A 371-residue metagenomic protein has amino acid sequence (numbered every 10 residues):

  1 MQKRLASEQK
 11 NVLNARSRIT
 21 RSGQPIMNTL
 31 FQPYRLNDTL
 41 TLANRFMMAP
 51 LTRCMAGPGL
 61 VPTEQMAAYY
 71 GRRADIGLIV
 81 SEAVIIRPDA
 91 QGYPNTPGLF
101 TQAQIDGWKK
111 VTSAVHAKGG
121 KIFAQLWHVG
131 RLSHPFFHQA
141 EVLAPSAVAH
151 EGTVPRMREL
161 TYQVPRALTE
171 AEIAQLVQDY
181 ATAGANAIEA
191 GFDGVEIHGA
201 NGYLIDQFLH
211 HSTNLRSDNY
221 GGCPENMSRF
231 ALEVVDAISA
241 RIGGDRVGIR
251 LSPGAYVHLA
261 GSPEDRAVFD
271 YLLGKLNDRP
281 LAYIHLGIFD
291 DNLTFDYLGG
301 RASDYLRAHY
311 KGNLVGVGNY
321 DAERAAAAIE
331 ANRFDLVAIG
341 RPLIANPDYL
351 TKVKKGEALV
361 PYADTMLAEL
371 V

Functional and structural regions predicted by a protein language model:
R4, K10, I19-V371: Flavin-dependent oxidoreductase catalytic cores
